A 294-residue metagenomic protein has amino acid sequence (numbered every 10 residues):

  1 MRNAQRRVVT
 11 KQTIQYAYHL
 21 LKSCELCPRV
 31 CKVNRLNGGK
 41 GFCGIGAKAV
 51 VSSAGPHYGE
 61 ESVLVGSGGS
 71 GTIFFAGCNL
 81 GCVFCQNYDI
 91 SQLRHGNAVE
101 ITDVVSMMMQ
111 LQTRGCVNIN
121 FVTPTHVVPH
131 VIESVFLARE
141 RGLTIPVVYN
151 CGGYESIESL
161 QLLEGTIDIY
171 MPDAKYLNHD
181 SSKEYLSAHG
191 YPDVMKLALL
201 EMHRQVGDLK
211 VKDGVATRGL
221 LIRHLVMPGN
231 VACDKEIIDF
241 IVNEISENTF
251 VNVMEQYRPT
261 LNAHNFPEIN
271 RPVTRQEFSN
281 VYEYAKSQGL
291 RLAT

Functional and structural regions predicted by a protein language model:
M1-G39, G207-T294: Auxiliary Fe-S-binding modules of radical SAM enzymes
G44-G165, I169, N178-H179: Conserved Radical SAM active-site core
S91, V128, G153-S156, A174-P192 (+3 more regions): Conserved radical SAM core fold
V99, H126, L186-V194, G229 (+1 more regions): Alpha-helix N-cap and loop-to-helix initiation/capping positions
Q112, R139, E164, H203 (+2 more regions): N-terminal cationic-hydrophobic initiation segments that often serve targeting/anchoring roles
S134-P146, L197-Q205, R275-V281: Alpha-helix-loop-beta-strand connector modules within alpha/beta enzyme cores
V148-N150, M171, L221, N252: Structural detector of well-ordered beta-strand residues that form the stable sheet scaffold of enzyme domains
S182-D213: Anionic-ligand binding region
